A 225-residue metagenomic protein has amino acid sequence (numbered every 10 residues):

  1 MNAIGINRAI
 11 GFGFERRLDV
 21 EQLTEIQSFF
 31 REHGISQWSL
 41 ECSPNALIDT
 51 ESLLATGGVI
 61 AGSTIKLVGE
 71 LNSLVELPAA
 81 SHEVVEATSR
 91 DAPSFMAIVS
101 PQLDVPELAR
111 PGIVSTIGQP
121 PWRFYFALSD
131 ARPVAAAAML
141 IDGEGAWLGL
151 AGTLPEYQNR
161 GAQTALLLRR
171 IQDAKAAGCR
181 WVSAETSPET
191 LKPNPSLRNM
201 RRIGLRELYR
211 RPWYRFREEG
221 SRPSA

Functional and structural regions predicted by a protein language model:
M1-E32, E107-L108, A225: N-terminal charged segments
N2-F14, E144-P155, W213: Conserved acetyl-CoA binding element of GNAT-fold acetyltransferases
E15-A92, A184-E185, E189-R201, E207-G220: Acyl-donor-binding surface of acyltransferase catalytic domains
D19-S28, L150-T153, N159-A176, R198 (+1 more regions): Conserved acetyl-CoA-binding loop-helix of GNAT-fold acetyltransferases
I35, W122, A176-C179: Short, high-confidence coil segments that cap the C-terminus of an alpha-helix and link into the following beta-strand
Q37, I98-L108: Helix-loop element at the rim of GNAT/NAT acetyltransferase active sites that forms part of the acceptor-substrate
P106-E156: A conserved beta-strand-loop-helix scaffold within acyl/acetyltransferase catalytic domains
